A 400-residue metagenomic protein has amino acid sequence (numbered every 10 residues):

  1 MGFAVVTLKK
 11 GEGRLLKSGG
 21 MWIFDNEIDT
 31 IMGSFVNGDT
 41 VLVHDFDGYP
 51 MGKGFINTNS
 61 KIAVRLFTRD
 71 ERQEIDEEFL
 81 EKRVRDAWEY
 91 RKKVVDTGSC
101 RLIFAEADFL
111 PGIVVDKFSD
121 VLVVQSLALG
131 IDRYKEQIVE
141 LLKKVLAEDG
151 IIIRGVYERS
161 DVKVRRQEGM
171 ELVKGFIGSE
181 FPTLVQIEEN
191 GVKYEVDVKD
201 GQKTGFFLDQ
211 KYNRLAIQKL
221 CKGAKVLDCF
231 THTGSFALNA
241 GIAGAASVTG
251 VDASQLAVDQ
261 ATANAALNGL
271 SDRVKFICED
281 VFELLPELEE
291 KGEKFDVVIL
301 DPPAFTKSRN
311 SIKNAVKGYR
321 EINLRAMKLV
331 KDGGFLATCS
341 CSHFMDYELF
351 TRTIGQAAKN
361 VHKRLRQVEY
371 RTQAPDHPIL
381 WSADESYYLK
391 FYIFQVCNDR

Functional and structural regions predicted by a protein language model:
M1-S119: Non-catalytic accessory regions of SAM-dependent methyltransferases
I103-D116, K135-F206, L215: Non-catalytic substrate-recognition/targeting regions of SAM-dependent transferases
G223-H232: Conserved class I S-adenosyl-L-methionine
T233-A246: Conserved SAM-binding loop of SAM-dependent methyltransferases across substrates and taxa, primarily the Class I
S247-D252: Conserved SAM-binding motif I beta-strand of class I
L256-I299: S-adenosyl-L-methionine
V281-K359, R371: S-adenosylmethionine
F335-R400: C-terminal catalytic and target-recognition region of SAM-dependent MTase-like enzymes, primarily methyltransferases
